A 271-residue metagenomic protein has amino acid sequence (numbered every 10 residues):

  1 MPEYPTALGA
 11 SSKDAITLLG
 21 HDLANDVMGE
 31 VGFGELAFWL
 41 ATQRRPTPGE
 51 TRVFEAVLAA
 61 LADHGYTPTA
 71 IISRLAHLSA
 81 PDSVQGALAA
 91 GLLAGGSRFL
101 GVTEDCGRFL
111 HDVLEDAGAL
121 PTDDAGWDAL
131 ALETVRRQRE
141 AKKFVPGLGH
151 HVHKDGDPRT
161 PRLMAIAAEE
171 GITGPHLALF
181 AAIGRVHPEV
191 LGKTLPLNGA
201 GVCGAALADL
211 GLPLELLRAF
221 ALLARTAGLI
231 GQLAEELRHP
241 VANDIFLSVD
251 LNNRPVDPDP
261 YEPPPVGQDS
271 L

Functional and structural regions predicted by a protein language model:
M1-L271: Non-transmembrane, aqueous-exposed alpha-helical and coiled segments at domain scale
